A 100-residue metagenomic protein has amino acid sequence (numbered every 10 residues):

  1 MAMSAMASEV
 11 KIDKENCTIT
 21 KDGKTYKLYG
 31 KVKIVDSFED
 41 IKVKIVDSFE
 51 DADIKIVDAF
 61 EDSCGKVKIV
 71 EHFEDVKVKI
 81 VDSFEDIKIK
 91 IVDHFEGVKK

Functional and structural regions predicted by a protein language model:
S8-K100: Repetitive, compositionally biased segments used for assembly/scaffolding
